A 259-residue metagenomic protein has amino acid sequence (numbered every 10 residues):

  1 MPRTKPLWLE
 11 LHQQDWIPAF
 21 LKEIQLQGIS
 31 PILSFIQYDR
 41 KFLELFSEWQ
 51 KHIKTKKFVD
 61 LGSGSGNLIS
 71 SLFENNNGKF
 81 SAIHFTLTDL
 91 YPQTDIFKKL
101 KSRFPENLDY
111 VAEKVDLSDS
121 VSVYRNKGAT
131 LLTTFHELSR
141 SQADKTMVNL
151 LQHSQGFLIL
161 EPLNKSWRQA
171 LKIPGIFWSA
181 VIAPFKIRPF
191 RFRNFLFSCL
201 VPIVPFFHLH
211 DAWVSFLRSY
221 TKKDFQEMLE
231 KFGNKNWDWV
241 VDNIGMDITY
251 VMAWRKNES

Functional and structural regions predicted by a protein language model:
M1-T55: Class I SAM-dependent methyltransferase Rossmann-like catalytic core, especially the SAM/SAH-binding loop
R3-K5, D211, S215-K256: Conserved Class I S-adenosyl-L-methionine
T55, R125-N126, H153-S154: Short, well-ordered alpha-helix to beta-strand connector turns
V59-V121: Class I SAM-dependent methyltransferase SAM/SAH-binding core
K127-Q142: A short SAM/SAH-binding and catalytic strip from SAM-dependent methyltransferases
L138-H153: A short, conserved alpha-helix within the catalytic core of class I
S154-S166: Conserved beta-strand signature within the Rossmann-like core of class I S-adenosyl-L-methionine
S166-L229, D238: C-terminal alpha-helical "lid/dimerization" subdomain adjacent to the S-adenosyl-L-methionine
